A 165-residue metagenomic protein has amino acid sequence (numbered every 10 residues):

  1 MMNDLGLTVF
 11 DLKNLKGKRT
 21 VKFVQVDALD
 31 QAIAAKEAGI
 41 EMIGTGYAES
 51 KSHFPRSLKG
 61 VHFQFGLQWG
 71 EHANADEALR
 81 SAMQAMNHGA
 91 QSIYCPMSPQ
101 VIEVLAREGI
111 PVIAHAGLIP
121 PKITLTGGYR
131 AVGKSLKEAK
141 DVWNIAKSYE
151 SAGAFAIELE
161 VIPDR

Functional and structural regions predicted by a protein language model:
M1-R165: Alpha/beta enzyme core
